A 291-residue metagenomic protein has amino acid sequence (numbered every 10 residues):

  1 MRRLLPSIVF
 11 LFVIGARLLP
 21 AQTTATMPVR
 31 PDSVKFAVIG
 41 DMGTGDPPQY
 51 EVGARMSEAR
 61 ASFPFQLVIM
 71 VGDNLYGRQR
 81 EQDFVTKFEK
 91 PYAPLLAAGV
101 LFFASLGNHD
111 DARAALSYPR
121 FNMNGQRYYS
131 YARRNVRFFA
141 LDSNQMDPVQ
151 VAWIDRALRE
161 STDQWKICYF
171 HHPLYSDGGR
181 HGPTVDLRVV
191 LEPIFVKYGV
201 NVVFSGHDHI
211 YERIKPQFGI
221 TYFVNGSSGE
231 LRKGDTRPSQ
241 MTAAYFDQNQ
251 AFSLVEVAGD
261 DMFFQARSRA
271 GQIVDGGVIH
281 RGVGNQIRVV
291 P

Functional and structural regions predicted by a protein language model:
M1-L4: Positively charged n-region of N-terminal signal peptides that target proteins for export
P6-R17: Bacterial N-terminal signal peptides
A21-D83, N144, D177: N-terminal active-site segment of His-dependent metallophosphoesterases
P28-R30, K35, S57, Y76-K166 (+2 more regions): Extended active-site neighborhood of metal-dependent phosphoesterases/phosphodiesterases
R30, A244-P291: A short C-terminal boundary segment appended to hydrolase-like catalytic domains
D41, G72-D73, G107-N108, H171 (+1 more regions): Active-site glycine-centered loops adjacent to acidic/histidine catalytic or metal-binding residues that shape
G43, L141-N144, V224, Q265-Q272 (+1 more regions): Secondary-structure transition/turn motif
Q66-V68, Q164-F170: Generic beta-sheet signal
